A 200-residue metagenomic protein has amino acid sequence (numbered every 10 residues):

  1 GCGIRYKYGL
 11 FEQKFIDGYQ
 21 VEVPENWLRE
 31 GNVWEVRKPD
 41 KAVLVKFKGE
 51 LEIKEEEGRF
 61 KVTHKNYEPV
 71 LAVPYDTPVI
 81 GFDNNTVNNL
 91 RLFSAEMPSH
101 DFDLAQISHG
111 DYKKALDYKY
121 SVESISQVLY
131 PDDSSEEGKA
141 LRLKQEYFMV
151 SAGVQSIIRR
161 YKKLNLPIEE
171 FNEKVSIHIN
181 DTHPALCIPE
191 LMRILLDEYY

Functional and structural regions predicted by a protein language model:
G1-Y199: A conserved ligand/cofactor-binding region detector
